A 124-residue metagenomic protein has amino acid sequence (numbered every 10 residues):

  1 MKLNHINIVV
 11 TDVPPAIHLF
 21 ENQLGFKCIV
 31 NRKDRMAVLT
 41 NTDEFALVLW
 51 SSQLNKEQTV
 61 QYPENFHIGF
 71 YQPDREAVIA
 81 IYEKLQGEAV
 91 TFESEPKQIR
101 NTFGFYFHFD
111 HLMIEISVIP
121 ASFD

Functional and structural regions predicted by a protein language model:
M1-I17, F66-F70, S122-D124: N-terminal beta-strand motif that seeds the catalytic metal site of vicinal oxygen chelate
P14-L24, C28, F105: Conserved active-site alpha-helix within GNAT-family acetyltransferase domains
G25-N31, V90-E95: Short secondary-structure junctions
K27-Y62, F107, M113-P120: Conserved short beta-strand elements that form part of the metal-binding/catalytic scaffold of enzyme active sites
E76-Y82: Short amphipathic alpha-helices within nucleic acid-binding modules
E83-D124: Vicinal oxygen chelate
